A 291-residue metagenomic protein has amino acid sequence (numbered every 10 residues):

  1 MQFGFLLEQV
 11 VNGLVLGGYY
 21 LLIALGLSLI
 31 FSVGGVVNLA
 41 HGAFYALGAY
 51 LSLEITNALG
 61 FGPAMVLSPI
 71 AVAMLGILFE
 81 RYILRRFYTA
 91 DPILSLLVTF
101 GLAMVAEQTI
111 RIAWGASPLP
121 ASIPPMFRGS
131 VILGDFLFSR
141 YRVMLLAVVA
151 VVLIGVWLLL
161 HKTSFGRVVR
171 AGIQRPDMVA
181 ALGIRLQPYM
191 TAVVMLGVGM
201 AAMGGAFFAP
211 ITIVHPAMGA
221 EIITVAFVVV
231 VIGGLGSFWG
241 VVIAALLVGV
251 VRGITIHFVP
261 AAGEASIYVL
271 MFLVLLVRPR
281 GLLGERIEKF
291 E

Functional and structural regions predicted by a protein language model:
M1-L22, L51, A58-P63, A90-S95 (+5 more regions): Membrane-interfacial amphipathic/re-entrant helices at transmembrane-helix boundaries
Q2-Y19, F138, L159-S164, M190-G233 (+1 more regions): Inter-helical junctions in multi-pass inner-membrane proteins, predominant in energy-converting antiporter-like
F5, Y82, A113, Q174-A181 (+2 more regions): Cytosolic-side transmembrane-helix boundaries in multi-pass membrane proteins
G18, L27-A49, T89-L94, F165 (+6 more regions): Short, non-helical or kinked segments that cap or interrupt transmembrane helices
L22, L27, V72, V225-G249 (+1 more regions): Hydrophobic alpha-helical transmembrane segments of polytopic membrane proteins
V33-L78, Y82, F87: Membrane-embedded helix boundary and interhelical linker motif in transport proteins
R86-F87, D91-K162, P188-A192, I254 (+3 more regions): Transmembrane helix-bundle core of multi-pass membrane transporters and related energy-transducing complexes
L137-V214, F238-I243: Helix-loop-helix "hairpin" substructures at the membrane interface of multi-pass membrane proteins
